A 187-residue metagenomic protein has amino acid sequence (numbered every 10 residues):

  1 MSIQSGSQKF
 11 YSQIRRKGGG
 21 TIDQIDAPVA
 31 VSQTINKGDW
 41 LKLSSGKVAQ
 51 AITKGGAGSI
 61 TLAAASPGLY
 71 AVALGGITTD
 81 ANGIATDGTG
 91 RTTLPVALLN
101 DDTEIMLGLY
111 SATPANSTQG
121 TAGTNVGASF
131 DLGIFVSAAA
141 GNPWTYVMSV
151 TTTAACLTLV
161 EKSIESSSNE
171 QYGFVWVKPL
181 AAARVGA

Functional and structural regions predicted by a protein language model:
M1-A187: Surface-exposed, low-hydrophobicity beta-strand/loop segments enriched in small/polar/acidic residues
